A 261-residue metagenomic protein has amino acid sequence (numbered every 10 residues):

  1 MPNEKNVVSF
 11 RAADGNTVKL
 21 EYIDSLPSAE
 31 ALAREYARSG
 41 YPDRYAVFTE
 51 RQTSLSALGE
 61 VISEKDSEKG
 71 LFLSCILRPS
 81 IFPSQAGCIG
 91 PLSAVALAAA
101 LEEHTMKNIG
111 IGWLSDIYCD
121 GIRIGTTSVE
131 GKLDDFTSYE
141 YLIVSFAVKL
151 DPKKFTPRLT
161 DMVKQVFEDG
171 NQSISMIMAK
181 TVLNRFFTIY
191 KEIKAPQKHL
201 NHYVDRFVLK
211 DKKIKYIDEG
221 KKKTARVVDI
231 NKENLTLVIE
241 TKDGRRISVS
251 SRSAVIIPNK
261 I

Functional and structural regions predicted by a protein language model:
M1-E102, L133: N-terminal lobe of the biotin/lipoate ligase/transferase fold
P2, G15, P79-I109, C119-I261: Long, positively charged amphipathic alpha-helical accessory segments at protein N-termini or as interdomain linkers
D24, I111-W113, Q197: Short loop/edge segments at beta-strand edges and connector loops that shape dinucleotide/nucleotide cofactor-binding
Y41-D43, W113, K221: Short, basic and Ser/Thr-rich N-terminal targeting/leader segments
